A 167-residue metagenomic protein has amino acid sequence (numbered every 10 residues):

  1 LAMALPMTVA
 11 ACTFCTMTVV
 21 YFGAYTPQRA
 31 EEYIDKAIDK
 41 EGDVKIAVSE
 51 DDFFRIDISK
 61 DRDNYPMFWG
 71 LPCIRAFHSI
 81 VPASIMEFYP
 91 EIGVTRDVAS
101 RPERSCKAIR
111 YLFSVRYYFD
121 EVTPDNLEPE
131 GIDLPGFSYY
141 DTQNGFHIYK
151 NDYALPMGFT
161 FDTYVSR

Functional and structural regions predicted by a protein language model:
L1-F14: Signature aromatic-anchored transmembrane alpha helix within multi-pass, membrane-resident enzymes that catalyze glycan
T13-R167: Soluble catalytic regions of membrane-associated enzymes that act on cell-envelope and secretory-pathway components
